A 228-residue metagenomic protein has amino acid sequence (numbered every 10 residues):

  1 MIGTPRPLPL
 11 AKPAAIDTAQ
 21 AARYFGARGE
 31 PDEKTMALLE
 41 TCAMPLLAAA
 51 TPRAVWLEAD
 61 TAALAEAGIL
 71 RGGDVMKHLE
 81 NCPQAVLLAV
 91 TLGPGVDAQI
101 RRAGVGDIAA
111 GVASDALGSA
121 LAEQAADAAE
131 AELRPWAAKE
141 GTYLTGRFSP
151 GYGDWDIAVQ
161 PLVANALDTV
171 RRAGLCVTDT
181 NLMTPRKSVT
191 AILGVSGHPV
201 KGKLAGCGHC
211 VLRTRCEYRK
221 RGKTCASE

Functional and structural regions predicted by a protein language model:
M1-G111: Active-site helix-to-loop segments that bind/position phosphate- or nucleotide-bearing substrates and donors across
G29-P31, W136, W155: Short N-terminal helix-initiation segments at or just after the protein's N-terminus
K34, G73-K77, H209, T214-R215 (+1 more regions): Metal/cofactor-centered catalytic core regions of large enzymes
K34-A37, T41, A120, Q124 (+3 more regions): Conserved active-site and cofactor/substrate-binding residues in soluble primary-metabolism enzymes
M44, A48-T51, R134, A138 (+2 more regions): Generic secondary-structure signature for well-ordered alpha-helical cores
C82-G146: Conserved mixed alpha/beta catalytic, RNA-binding, or beta-rich assembly cores of soluble enzyme, regulatory
E140-Y218: Short terminal or interdomain "cap/linker" segment that borders an active site or interface and mediates
K223-E228: Short cysteine/histidine-rich metal-coordination sites, predominantly Zn2+-binding motifs
